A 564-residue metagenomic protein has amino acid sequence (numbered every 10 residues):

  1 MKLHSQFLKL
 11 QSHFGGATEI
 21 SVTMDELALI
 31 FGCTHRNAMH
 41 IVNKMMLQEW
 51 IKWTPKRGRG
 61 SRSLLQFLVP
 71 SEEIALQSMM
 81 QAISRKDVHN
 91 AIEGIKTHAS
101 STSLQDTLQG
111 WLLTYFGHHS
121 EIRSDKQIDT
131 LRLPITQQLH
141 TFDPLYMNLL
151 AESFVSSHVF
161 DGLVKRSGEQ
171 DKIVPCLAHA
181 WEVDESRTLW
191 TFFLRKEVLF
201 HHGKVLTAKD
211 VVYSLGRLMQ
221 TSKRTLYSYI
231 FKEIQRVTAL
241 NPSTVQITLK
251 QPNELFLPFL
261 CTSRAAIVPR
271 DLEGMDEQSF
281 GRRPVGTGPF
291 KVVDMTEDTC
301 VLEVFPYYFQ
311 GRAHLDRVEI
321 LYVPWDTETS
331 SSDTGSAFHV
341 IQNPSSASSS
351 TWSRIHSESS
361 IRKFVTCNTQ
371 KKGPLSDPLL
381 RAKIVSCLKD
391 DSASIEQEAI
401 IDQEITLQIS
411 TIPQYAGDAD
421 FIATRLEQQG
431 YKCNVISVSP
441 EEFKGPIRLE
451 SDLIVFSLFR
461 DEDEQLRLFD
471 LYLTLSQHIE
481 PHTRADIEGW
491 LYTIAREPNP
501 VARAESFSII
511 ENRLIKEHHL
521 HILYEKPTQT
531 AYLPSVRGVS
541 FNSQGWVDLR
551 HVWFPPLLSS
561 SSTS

Functional and structural regions predicted by a protein language model:
G16-I20, I41, N148, A180-R224: Aromatic- and charge-enriched surface segment that lines or borders ligand/interaction sites
K56, L113-G117, S386-E398, P413-I422 (+1 more regions): Detector for C-terminal structural segments
S63-L64, S228-L272, D294: Surface-exposed binding/hinge segments that line and control ligand-binding clefts or catalytic entry sites
P134-V183: N-terminal lobe/hinge region of extracytoplasmic solute-binding protein
Q138-E152, K204, F256-S263, A531-R550: A structural "hinge/loop" feature
E303-P306, R354-K383, C387, L491-T493: A bilobed periplasmic-binding-protein/Venus flytrap-type ligand-binding module shared by bacterial periplasmic
Y307-S349: Ligand-site clamp/hinge motif
Q370-G430: Append "and occasionally in soluble cytosolic enzymes with long acidic Gly/Pro-rich linkers
